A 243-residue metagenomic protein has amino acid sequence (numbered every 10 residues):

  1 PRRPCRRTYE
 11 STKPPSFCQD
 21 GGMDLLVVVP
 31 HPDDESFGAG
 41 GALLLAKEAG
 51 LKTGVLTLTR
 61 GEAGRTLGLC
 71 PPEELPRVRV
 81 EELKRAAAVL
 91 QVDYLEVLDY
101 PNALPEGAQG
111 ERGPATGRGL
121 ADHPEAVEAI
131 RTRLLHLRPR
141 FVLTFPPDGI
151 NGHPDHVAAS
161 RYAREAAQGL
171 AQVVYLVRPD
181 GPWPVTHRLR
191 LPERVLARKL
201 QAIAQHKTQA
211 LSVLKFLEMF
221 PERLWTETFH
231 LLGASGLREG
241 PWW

Functional and structural regions predicted by a protein language model:
P1-R2: N-terminal regions encompassing targeting/leader/pre-sequences
C5, Y9-S11: Short terminal hydrophobic/aromatic SLiMs and anchors at protein ends
K13-P32, S36-G169: Active-site beta-strand->loop->alpha-helix modules in alpha/beta enzyme cores, enriched in Gly/His/Asp(Glu)
C18, G169-W243: The feature marks non-catalytic terminal segments
